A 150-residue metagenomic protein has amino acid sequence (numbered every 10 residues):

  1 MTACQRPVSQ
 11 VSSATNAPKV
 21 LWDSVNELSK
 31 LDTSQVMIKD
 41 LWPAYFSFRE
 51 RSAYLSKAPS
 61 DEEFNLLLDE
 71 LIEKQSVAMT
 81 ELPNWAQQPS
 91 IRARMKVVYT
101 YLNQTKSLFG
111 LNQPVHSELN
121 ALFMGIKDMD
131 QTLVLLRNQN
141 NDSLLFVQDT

Functional and structural regions predicted by a protein language model:
M1-A3: C-terminal motif of bacterial Sec signal peptides marking the signal peptidase cleavage site
R6-L66: Immediate post-signal-peptide N-terminus of mature secreted/exported proteins
P18-K39, Q104-T150: C-terminal amphipathic alpha-helix
R49, I72-Q75, Y99-L102: Extended amphipathic alpha-helical scaffold segments
Y54, D61, L68-E81: Short N-proximal segments of mature Sec-exported proteins
A58-E62, A86, N112-Q113, S117: Short helix-adjacent coil turns
N65-I72, Q88-V97, H116-M124: Short, charged, amphipathic alpha-helical segments
S76-R92, F109: Short, solvent-exposed, charged loop/turn and helix-capping segments that join or cap alpha-helices on peripheral
